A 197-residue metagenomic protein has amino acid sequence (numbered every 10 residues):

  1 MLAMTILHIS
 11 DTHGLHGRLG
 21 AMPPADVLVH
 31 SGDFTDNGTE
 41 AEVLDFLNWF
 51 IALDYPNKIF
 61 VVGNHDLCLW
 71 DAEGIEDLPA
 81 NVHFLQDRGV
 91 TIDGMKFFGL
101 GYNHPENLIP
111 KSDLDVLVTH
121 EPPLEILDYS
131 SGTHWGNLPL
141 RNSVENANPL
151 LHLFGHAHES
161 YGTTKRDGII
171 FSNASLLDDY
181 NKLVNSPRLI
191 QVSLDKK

Functional and structural regions predicted by a protein language model:
M1-L19, Q86-K111, S175-K197: Core dinuclear metal-dependent hydrolase active-site scaffold
H8-S10, L28-D33, I59-N64, L85-Q86 (+5 more regions): Active-site neighborhood of phospho(di)ester-bond hydrolases with catalytic His/Asp-centered motifs
I9-I92: Core catalytic region of metal-dependent phosphoesterases/phosphodiesterases, especially metallo-beta-lactamase-like
R18-L19, T39-E40, F46, W70-A72 (+4 more regions): Short glycine-/acidic-enriched loop or helix-start segments at secondary-structure transitions that form or flank
V27, F60, A80-H83, M95-H134 (+1 more regions): Active-site-proximal loop/helix segment associated with metal-binding centers of metalloenzymes
N57-I59, I126-L194: Conserved beta-sheet core of the metallophosphoesterase superfamily
